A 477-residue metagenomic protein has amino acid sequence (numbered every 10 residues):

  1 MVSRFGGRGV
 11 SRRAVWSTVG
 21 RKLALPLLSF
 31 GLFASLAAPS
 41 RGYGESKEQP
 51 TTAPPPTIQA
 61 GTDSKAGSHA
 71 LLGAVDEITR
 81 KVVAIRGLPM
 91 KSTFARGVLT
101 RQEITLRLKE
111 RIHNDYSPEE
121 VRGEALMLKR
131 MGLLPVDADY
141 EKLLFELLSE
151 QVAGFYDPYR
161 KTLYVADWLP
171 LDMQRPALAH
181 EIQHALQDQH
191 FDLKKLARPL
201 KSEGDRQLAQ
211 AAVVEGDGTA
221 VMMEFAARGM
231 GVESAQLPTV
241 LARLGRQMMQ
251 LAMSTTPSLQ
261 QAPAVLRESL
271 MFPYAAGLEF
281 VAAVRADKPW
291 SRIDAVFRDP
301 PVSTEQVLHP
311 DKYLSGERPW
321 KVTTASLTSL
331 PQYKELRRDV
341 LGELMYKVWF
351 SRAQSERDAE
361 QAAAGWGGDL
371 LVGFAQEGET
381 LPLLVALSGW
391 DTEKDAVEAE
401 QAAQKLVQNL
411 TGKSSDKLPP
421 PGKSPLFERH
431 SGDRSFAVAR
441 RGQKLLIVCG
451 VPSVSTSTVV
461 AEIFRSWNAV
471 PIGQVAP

Functional and structural regions predicted by a protein language model:
A24-A37: Bacterial N-terminal signal peptides
V82, P176-L193, G218-T219: Active-site recognition of the HExxH zinc-binding catalytic motif
K91-I112, S202-D205, Q236-R246, D299-V302: Acidic helix-start/capping segments at beta-turn-to-alpha-helix junctions
L106-E119, D139-R160: Catalytic zinc-binding patch centered on the HExxH motif and its immediate surroundings that defines zinc-dependent
L163-L178, A209: Short pre-active-site segment immediately N-terminal to the catalytic Zn-binding motif
D188-Q247: Post-HExxH zinc-binding segment in Zn-dependent metallohydrolases
Q250-P382, L387: Pan-zinc metallopeptidase signature
L370-P477: C-terminal soluble interaction/assembly domains
